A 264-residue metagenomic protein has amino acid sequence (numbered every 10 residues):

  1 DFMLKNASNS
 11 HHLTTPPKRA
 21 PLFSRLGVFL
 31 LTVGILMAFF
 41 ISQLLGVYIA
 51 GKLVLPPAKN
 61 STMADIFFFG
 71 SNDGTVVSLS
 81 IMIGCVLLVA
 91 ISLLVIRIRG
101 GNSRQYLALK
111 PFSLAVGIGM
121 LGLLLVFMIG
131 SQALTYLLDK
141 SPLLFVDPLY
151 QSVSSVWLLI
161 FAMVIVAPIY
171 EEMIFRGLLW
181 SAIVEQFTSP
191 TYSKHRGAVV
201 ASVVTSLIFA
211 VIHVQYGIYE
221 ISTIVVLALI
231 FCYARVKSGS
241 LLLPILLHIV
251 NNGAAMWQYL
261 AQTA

Functional and structural regions predicted by a protein language model:
M3-F23: Short, Lys/Arg-rich, polar N-terminal cytosolic tail immediately upstream of the first transmembrane signal-anchor
R19-L36, K110-L121: Alpha-helical transmembrane segments and their helix-start/interface "positive-inside/aromatic belt" motifs in integral
T32-I96: Alpha-helical transmembrane segments in multi-pass membrane proteins
A38-Y48, V199-V214, I218-A264: Functionally important transmembrane alpha-helices
V54-S78, I98-A167, E185-T188, Y259-L260 (+1 more regions): Juxtamembrane helix-loop-helix connectors linking adjacent transmembrane helices in multi-pass membrane enzymes
A64-L87, S154-L159, Y192-T205, S240-L243: Membrane-interface starts of transmembrane alpha-helices
G84-L88, L159, T223-F231: Hydrophobic core segments of transmembrane alpha-helices in multi-pass, intramembrane catalytic enzymes
Y170-V204, Y233-S240: Membrane-interface helix/loop boundary segments of multi-pass membrane proteins
